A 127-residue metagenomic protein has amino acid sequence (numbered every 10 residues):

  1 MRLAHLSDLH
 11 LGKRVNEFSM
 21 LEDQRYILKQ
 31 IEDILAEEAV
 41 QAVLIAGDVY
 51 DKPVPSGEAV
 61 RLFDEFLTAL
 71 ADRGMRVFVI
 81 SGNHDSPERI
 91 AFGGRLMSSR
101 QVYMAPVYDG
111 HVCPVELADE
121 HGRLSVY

Functional and structural regions predicted by a protein language model:
M1-T68, D72: N-terminal active-site segment of His-dependent metallophosphoesterases
G12, S86, C113: Flexible, glycine-rich phosphate/dinucleotide-binding loops and adjacent beta-alpha linkers at cofactor/substrate
N16, G47-F66, S81-Q101, P106: Metal-dependent catalytic neighborhoods of phosphoester/phosphodiester hydrolases
V40, M75, V102: Short phosphate-binding/catalytic loops that engage adenosine nucleotides
A71-V79: Short, surface-exposed connector motifs at secondary-structure boundaries
F92-L96, R100-Y127: Conserved catalytic scaffold of divalent metal-dependent phosphoesterases
